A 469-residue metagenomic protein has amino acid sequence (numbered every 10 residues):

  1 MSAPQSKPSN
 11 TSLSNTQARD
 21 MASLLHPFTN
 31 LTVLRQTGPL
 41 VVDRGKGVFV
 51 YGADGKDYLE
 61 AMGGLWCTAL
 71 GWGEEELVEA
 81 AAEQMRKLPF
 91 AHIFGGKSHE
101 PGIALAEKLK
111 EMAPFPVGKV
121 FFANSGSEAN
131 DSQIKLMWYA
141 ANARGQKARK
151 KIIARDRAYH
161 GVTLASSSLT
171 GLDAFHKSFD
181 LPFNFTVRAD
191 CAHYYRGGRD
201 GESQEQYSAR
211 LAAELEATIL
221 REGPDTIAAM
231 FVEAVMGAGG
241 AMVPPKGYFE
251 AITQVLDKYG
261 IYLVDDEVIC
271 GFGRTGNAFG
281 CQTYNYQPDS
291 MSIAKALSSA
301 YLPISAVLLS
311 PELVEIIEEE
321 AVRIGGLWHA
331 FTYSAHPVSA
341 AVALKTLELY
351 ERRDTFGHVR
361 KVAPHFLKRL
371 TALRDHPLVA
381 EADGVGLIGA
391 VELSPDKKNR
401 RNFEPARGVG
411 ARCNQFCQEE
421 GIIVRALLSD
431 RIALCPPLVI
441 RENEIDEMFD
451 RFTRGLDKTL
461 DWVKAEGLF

Functional and structural regions predicted by a protein language model:
S2-F469: Conserved N-terminal phosphate-binding loop of PLP-dependent enzymes in the Aspartate aminotransferase
